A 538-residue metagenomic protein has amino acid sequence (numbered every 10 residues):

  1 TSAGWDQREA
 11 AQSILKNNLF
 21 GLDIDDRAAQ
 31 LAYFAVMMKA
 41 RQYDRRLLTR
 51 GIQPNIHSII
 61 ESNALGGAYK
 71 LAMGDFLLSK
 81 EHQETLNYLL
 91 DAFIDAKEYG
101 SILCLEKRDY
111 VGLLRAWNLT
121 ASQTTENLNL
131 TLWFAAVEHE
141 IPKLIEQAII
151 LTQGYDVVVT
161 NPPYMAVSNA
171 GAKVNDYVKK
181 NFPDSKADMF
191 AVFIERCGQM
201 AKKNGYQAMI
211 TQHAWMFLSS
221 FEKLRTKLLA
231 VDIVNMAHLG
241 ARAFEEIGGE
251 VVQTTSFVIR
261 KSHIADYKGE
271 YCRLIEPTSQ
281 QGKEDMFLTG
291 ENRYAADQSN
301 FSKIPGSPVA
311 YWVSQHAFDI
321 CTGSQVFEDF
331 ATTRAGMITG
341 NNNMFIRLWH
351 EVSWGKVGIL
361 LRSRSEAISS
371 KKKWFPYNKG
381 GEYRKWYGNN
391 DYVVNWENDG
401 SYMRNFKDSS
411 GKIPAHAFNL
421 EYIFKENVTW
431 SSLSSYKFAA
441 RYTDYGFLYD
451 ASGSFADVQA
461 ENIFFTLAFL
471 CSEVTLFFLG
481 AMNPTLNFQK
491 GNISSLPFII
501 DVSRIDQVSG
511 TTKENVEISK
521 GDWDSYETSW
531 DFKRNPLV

Functional and structural regions predicted by a protein language model:
T1-Q153, V157: Class I S-adenosyl-L-methionine-dependent methyltransferase module
I24, A29, Y33-P54, S58 (+11 more regions): Signature of N6-adenine DNA methyltransferases within the class I
S434-K437, N462: Short, charged/polar surface micro-motifs in flexible loops or helix N-caps
E517-D522: Short acidic/polar inter-strand loop motif in beta-rich domains
D524-V538: Extended amphipathic alpha-helical segments with heptad-repeat/coiled-coil character used for oligomerization, fusion
